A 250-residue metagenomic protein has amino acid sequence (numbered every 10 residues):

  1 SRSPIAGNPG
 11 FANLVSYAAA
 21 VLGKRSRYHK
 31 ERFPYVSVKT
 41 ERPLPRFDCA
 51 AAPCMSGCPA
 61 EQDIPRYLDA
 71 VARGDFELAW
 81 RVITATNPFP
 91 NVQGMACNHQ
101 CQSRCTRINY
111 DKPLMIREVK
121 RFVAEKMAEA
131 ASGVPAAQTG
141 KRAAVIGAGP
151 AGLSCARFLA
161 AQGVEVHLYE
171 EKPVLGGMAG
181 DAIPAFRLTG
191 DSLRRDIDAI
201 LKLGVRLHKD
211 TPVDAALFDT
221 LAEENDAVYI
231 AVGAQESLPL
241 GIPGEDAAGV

Functional and structural regions predicted by a protein language model:
R2-S3, G204, N225: Short, well-ordered alpha-helix to beta-strand connector turns
P4-G10: Short acidic-hydrophobic, aromatic-tinged amphipathic segments that line or gate anion-handling sites
I5, N91, R187, A215: Charge-dense, low-complexity intrinsically disordered segments
F11-R142, F218, V228-G249: Ferredoxin-type iron-sulfur electron-transfer modules and their immediate structural context
E61-A72, W80-N87, N109, P113-R117 (+2 more regions): Beta1-alpha1 glycine-rich phosphate/pyrophosphate-binding loop at the start of Rossmann-like nucleotide-binding domains
E165-H167, D226-Y229: Beta-sheet entry/capping signal
K209-A222: A conserved short coil-to-beta-strand element within the FAD-binding core of flavoproteins
